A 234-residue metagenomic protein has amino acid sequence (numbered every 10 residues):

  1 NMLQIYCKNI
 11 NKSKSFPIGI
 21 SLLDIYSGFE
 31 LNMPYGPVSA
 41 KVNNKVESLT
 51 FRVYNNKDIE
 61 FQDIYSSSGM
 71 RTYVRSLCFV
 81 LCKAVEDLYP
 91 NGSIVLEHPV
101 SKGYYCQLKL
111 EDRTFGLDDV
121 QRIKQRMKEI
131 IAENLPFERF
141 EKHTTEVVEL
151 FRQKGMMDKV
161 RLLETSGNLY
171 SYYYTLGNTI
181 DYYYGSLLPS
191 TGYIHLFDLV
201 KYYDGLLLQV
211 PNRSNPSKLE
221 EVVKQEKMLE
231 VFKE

Functional and structural regions predicted by a protein language model:
N1-C78, C82-A84, Y89-V100, D112 (+2 more regions): Ubiquitin-like/PB1-type beta-grasp interaction modules and other compact soluble beta-rich domains
F51-M70, S93-S101, Y105-E234: Auxiliary tRNA-acceptor-end handling modules of aminoacyl-tRNA synthetases
